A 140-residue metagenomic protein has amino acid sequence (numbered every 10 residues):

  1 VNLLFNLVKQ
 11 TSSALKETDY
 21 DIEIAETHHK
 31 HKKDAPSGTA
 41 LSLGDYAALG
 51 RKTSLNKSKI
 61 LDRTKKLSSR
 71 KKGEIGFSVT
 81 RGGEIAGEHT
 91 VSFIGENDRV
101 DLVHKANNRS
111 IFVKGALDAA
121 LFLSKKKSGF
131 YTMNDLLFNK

Functional and structural regions predicted by a protein language model:
V1-D21: A contiguous active-site-proximal alpha/beta segment in oxidoreductase catalytic domains
D19-K140: C-terminal substrate-binding/catalytic lobe of Rossmann-fold NAD(P)-dependent oxidoreductases
